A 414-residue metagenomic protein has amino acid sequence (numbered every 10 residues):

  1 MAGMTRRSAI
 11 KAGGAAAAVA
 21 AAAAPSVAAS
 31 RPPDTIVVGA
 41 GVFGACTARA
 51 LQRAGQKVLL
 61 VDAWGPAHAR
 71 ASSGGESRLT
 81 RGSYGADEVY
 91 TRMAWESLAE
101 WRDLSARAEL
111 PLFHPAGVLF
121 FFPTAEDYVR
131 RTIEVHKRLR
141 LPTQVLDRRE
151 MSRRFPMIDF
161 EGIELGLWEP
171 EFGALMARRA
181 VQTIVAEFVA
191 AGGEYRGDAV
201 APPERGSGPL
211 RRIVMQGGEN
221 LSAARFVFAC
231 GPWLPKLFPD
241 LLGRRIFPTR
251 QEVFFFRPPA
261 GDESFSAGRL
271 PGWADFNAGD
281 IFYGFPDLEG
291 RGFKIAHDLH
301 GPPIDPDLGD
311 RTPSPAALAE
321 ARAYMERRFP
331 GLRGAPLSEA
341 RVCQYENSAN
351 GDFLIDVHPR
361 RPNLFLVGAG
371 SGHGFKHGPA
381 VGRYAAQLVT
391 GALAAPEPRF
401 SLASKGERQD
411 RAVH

Functional and structural regions predicted by a protein language model:
M1-A16: N-terminal secretory signal peptides and thylakoid transit peptides that target proteins across membranes
A2, T124-G192, R196-G197, P202-P209: Flavin (FAD/FMN) cofactor-binding and adjacent substrate-gating region of FAD-dependent oxidoreductase domains
T35-L59: N-terminal Rossmann-like FAD-binding beta1-loop-alpha1 element of flavoenzymes
V38, L221-G231: Short hydrophobic core segments
R49-R53, P111-H114, P232-R360: Active-site substrate-recognition segment that forms the wall of the catalytic cavity or substrate channel
R53-S72: Glycine-rich FAD pyrophosphate-binding loop
S77-R154, F282: Dinucleotide-binding Rossmann-like beta1-alpha1 core, especially the glycine-rich loop that anchors the ADP
F329-H414: C-terminal catalytic lobe of FAD-dependent flavoproteins
